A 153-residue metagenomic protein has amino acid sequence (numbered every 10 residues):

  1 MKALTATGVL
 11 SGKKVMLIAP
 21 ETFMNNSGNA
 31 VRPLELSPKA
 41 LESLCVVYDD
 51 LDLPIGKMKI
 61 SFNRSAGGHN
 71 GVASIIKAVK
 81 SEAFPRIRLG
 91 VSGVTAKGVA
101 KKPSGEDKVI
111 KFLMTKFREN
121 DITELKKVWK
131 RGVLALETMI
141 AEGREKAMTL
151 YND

Functional and structural regions predicted by a protein language model:
M1-A66, A73-R88, G93-K111, T115 (+1 more regions): Nucleotide and nucleotide-moiety/phosphate-recognizing core
